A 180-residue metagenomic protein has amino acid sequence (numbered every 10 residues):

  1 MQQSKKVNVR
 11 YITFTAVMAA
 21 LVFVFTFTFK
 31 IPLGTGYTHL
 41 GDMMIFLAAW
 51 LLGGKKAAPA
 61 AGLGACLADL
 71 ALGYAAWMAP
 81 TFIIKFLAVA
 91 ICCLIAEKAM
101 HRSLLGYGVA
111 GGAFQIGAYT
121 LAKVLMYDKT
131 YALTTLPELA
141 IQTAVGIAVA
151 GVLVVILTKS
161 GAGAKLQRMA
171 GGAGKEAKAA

Functional and structural regions predicted by a protein language model:
M1-A180: Loop-helix junctions at membrane interfaces
